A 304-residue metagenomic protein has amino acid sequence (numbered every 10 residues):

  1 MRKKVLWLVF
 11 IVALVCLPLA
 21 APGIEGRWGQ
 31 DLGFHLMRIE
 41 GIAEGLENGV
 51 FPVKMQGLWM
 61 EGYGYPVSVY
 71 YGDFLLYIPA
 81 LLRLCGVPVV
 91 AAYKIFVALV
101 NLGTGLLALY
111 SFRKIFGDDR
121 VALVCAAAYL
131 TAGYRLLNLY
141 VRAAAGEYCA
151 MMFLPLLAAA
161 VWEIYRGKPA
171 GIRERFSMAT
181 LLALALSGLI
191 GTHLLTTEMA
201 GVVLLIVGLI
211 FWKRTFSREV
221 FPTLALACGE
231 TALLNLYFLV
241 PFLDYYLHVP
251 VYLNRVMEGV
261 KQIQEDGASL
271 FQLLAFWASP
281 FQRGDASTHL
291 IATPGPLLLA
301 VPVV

Functional and structural regions predicted by a protein language model:
M1-V304: Membrane-embedded transmembrane-helix bundle of lipid-linked glycan/lipid transferases
